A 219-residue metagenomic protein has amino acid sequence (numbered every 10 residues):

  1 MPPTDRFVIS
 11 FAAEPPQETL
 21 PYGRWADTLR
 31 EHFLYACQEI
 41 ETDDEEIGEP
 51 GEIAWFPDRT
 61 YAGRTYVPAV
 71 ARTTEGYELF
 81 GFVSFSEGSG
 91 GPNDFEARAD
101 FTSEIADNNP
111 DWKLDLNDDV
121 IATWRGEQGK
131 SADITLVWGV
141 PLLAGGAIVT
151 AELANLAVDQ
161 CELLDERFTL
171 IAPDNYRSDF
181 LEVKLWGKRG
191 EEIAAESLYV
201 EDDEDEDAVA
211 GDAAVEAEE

Functional and structural regions predicted by a protein language model:
M1-E52: N-terminal low-complexity, intrinsically disordered tails enriched in Ser/Pro/Gly and acidic/polar residues
R30-C37, E41-D43, A62-E127: A general sequence property marking short-to-moderate contiguous segments in secreted/outer-membrane adhesion
G48-T60, T123-Q128: Short amphipathic beta-strand and strand-loop transition segments with alternating hydrophobic
V67-A69, D94-A99, V137, L170 (+2 more regions): Generic recognition of long tandem-repeat/solenoid scaffolds
K130-L136, V140-D205: Ser/Thr-rich low-complexity repeats and stalk/linker segments
V200-E219: Extracellular beta-sheet/turn segments enriched in Thr/Pro/Gly and aliphatic residues
